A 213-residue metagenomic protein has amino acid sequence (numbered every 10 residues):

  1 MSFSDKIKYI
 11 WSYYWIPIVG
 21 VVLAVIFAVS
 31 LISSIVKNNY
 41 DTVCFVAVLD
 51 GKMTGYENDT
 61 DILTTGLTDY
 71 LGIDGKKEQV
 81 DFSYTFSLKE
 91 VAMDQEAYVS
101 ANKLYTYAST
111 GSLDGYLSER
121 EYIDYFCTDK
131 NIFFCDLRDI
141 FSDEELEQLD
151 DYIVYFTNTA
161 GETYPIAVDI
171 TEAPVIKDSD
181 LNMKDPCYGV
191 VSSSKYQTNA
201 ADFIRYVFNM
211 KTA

Functional and structural regions predicted by a protein language model:
M1-Y9: N-terminal Lys/Arg-rich, disordered targeting/topogenic segments
Y13-I35: Hydrophobic membrane-insertion alpha-helices, especially the h-region of bacterial N-terminal signal peptides
V21, F208-A213: Periplasmic-binding protein-like
T42-M53, V80-F82: Short, well-ordered beta-strand elements
D61-L113: Extracytoplasmic/periplasmic/luminal assembly and interaction segments in envelope/secretory/respiratory proteins
E96-A160: Extracytoplasmic "Venus flytrap"/periplasmic binding protein-like
L181-Y196: A bilobed periplasmic-binding-protein/Venus flytrap-type ligand-binding module shared by bacterial periplasmic
K195-Y206: Short amphipathic alpha-helical coupling segments at ligand-binding clamshell hinges and other catalytic/signaling
